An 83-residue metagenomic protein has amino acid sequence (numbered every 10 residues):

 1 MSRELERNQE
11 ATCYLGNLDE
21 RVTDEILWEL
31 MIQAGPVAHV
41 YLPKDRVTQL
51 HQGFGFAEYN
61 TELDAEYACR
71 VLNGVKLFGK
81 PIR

Functional and structural regions predicted by a protein language model:
M1-R83: Canonical RRM/RBD RNA-binding surface and closely related RRM-like beta-sheet modules in eukaryotic RNA-binding proteins
